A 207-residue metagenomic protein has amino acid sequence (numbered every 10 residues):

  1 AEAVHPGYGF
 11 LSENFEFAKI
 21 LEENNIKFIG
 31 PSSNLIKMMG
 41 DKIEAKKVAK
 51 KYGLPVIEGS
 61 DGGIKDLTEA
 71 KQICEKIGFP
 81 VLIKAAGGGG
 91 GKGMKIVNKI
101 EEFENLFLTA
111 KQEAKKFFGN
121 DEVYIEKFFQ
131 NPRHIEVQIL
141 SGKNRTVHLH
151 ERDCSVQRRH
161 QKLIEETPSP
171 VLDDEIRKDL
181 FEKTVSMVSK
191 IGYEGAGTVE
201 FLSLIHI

Functional and structural regions predicted by a protein language model:
A1-V199, S203-L204: N-terminal beta-alpha lobe that positions the nucleotide/phosphoryl donor in ATP/NTP-coupled carboxylate activation
